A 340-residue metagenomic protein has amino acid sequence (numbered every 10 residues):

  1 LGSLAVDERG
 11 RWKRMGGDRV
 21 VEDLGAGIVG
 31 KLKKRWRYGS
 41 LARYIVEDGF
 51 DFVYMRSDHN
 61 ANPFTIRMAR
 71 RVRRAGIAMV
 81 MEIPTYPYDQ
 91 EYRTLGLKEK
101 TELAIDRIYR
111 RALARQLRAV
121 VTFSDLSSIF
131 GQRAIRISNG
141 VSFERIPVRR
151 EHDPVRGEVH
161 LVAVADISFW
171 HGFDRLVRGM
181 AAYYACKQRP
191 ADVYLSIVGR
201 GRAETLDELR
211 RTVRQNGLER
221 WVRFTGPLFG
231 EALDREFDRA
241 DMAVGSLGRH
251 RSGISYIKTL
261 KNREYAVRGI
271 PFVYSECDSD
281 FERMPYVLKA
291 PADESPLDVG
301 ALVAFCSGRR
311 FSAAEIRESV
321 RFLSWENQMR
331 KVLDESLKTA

Functional and structural regions predicted by a protein language model:
L1-K34, Y44, I129, A203: N-terminal strand-loop element at the rim of the active site of nucleotide-sugar-dependent glycosyltransferases
W36-G39, R43, P63, R67-R74 (+3 more regions): Membrane-proximal helix-turn-helix segments that form the acceptor-binding/catalytic region of lipid-linked
N60, H171, E231-L233, A243-E264 (+1 more regions): Nucleotide-sugar-dependent
E102-R149: Donor nucleotide-sugar binding/catalytic pocket of nucleotide-sugar-dependent glycosyltransferases
H152-G172, V177-M180, S196: Conserved donor-binding/catalytic core segment of Leloir-type glycosyltransferases
G199, D207-R235, R239-M242: Nucleotide-activated donor-binding/catalytic signature segment of Leloir-type glycosyltransferases, i.e., the conserved
F281-A304: Change "using UDP/GDP/dTDP sugars" to "using nucleotide sugars
E294-L297, S307-T339: A charged, aromatic-enriched C-terminal amphipathic alpha-helix characteristic of glycosyltransferases across folds
